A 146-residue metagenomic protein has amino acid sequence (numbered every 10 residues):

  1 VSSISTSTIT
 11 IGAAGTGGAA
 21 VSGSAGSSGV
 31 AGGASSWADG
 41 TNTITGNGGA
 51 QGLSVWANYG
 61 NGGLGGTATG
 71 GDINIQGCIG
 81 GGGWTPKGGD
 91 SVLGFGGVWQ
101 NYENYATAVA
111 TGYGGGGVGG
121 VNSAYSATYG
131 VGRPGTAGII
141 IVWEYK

Functional and structural regions predicted by a protein language model:
V1-K146: Low-complexity, glycine/proline-biased repetitive segments and flexible coils/loops
